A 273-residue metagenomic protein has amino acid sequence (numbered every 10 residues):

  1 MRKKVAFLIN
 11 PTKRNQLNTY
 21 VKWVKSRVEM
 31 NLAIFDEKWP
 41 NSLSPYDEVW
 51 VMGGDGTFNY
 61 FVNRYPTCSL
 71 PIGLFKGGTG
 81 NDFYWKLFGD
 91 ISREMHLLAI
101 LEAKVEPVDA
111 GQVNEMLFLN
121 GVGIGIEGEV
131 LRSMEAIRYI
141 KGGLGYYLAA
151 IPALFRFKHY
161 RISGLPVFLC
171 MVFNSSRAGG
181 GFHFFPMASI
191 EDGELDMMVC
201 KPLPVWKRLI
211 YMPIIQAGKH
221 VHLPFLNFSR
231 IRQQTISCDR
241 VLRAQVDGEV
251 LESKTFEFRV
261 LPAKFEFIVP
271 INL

Functional and structural regions predicted by a protein language model:
M1-M52, T57-C68, M95: ATP/NTP phosphate-donor binding region
R2, A6-L8, T12, Q16-N18 (+3 more regions): Catalytic core of DAGKc-family lipid kinases
L17-N18, Y60-V62, Y84-W85, G181-F182 (+2 more regions): Short glycine-/acidic-enriched loop or helix-start segments at secondary-structure transitions that form or flank
E106, F157-R161, G180-F185, K219-H222 (+1 more regions): Glycine-rich, charged/polar anion/phosphate-binding loops that engage phosphate groups from diverse ligands
G111, V130, C170, M197 (+2 more regions): A residue-level signal for conserved active-site and pocket-lining positions in enzyme catalytic cores
G123, E127, M171-F185, V250: Glycine-rich phosphate/pyrophosphate-binding beta-alpha loops
R138-G145, P186-K207: Gly/Ser/Thr-rich active-site loops/lids in small-molecule metabolic enzymes that frequently grip phosphoryl groups
L165-P166, S189, V199-L273: ATP/nucleoside-binding phosphotransfer catalytic cores, i.e., glycine-rich phosphate-binding loops
